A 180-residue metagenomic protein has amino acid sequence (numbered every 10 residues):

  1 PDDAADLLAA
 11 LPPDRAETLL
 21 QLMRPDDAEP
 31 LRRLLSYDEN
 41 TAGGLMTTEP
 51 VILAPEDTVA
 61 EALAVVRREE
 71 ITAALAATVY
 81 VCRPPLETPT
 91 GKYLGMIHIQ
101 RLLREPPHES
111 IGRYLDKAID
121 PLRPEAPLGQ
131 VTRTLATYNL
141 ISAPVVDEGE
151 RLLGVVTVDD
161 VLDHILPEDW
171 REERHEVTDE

Functional and structural regions predicted by a protein language model:
P1-E180: Cytosolic regulatory modules rich in charged/polar residues
